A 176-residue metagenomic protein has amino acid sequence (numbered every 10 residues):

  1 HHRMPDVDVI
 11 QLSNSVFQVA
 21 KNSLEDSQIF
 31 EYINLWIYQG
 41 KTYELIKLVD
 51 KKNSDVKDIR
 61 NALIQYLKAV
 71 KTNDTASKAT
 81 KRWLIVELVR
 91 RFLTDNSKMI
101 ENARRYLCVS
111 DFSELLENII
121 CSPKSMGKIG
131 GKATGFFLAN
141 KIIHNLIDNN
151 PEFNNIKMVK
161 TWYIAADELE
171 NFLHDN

Functional and structural regions predicted by a protein language model:
H1-N176: N-terminal beta-alpha lobe that positions the nucleotide/phosphoryl donor in ATP/NTP-coupled carboxylate activation
